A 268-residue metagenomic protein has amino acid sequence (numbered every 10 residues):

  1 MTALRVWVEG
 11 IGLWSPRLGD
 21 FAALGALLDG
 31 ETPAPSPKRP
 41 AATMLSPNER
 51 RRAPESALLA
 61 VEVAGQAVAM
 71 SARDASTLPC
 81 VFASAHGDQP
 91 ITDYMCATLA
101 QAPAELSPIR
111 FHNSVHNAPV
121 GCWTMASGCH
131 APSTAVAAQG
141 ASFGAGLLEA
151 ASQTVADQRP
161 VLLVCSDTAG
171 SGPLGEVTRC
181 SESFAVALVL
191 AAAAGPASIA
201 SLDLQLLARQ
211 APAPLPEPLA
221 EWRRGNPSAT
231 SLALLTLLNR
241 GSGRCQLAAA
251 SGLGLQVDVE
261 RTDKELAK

Functional and structural regions predicted by a protein language model:
M1-R110, S114-A135, C165-K268: Conserved "HGTGT" condensation-loop signature of ketosynthase/thiolase-family condensing enzymes that catalyze
A60-G65, A137-V161: Active-site-proximal alpha-helical scaffold in enzymes
